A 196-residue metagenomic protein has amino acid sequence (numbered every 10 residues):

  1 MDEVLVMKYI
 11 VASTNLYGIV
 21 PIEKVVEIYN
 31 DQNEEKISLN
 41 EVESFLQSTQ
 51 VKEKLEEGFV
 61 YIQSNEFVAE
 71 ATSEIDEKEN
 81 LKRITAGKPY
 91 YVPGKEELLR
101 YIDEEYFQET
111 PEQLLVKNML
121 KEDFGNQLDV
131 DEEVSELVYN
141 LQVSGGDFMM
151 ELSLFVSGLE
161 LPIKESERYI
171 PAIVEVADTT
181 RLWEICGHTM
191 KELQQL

Functional and structural regions predicted by a protein language model:
M1, E43-P93: Charged low-complexity interaction tracts in eukaryotic proteins
M1-P21: Positively charged, polyanion-binding regions of nucleic-acid-associated proteins
M7, V11, V26, L39-Q47 (+1 more regions): Short, well-structured alpha-helical segments
I10, K82-L128: Leucine-rich, amphipathic alpha-helical/linker segments
I19-N30, I37-N40: Short acidic, hydrophobic short linear motifs in intrinsically disordered regions
Q32-S64, S144-E184: Charge-enriched amphipathic alpha-helical scaffolds
E112, N118-K164: N-terminal accessory nucleic-acid engagement/regulatory domains that precede and modulate ATP-driven motor cores
I185-H188, E192-L196: Cys/His-clustered metal-coordination modules, chiefly Zn-binding fingers
